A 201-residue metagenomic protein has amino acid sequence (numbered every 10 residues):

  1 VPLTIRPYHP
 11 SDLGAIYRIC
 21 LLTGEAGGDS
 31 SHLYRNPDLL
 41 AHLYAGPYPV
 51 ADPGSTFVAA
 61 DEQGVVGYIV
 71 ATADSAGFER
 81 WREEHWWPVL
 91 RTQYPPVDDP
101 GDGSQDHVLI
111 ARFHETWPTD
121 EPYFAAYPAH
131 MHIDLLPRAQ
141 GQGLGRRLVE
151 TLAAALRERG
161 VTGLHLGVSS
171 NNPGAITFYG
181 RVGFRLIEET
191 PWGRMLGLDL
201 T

Functional and structural regions predicted by a protein language model:
V1-S11, T201: Conserved N-terminal entry element of GNAT/NAT acetyltransferase domains
G24-Y44, R82-T92: Conserved GNAT-fold acetyl-CoA-binding loop/helix
L33-T56, E62: Active-site rim helix/loop that mediates acceptor-substrate recognition in acyltransferases
V58, G64-A73: Conserved beta-strand in the GNAT
S75-A76, H165-G167, I176, G180-L198: Conserved catalytic-core motifs of GNAT/GCN5-like acyltransferases
S75-H132: Conserved acyl-donor/pantetheine-binding loop and adjacent beta-alpha core of acyl/acetyltransferases and related
Y127-A129, L156-S169: Conserved GNAT acetyl-CoA-binding A-motif
H132-L135, G141-A155, T177-R181: Conserved acetyl-CoA-binding loop-helix of GNAT-fold acetyltransferases
